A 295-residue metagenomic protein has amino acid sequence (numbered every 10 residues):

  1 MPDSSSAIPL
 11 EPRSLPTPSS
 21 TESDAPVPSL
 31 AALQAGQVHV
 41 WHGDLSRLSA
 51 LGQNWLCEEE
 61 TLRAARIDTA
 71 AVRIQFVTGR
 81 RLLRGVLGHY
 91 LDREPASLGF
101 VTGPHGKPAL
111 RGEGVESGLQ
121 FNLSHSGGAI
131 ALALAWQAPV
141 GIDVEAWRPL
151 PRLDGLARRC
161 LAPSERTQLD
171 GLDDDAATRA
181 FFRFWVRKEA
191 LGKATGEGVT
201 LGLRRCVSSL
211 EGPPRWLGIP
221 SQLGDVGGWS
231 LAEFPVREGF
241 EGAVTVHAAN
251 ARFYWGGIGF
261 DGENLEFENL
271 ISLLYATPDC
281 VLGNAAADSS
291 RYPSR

Functional and structural regions predicted by a protein language model:
P2-R295: Core catalytic alpha/beta fold that binds nucleotide/phospho-ligands
